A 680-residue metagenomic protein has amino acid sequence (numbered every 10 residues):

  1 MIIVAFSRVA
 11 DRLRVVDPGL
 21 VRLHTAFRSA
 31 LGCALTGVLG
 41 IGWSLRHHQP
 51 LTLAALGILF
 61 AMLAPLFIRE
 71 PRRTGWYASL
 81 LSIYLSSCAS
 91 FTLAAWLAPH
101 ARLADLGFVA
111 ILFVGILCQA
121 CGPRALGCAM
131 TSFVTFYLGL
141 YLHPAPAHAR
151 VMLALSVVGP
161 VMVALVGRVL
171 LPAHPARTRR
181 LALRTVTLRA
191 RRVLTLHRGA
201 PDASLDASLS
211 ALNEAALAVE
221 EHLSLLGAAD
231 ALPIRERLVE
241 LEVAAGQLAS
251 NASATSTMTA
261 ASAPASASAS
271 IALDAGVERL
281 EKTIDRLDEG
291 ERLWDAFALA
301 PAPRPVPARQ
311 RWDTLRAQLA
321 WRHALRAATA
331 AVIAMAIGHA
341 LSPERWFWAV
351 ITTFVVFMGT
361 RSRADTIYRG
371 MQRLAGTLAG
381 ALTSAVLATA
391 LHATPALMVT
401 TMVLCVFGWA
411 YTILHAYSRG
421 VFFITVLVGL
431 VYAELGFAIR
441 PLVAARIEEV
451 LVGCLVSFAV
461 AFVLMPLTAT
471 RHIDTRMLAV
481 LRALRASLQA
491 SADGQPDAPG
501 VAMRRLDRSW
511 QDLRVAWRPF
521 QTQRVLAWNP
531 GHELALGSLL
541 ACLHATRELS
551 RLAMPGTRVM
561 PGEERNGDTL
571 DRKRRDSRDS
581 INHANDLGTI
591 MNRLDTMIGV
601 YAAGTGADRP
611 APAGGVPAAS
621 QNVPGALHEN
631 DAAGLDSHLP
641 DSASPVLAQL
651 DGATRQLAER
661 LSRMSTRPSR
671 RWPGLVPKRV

Functional and structural regions predicted by a protein language model:
M1-Q49, F67-R69, G122, A147 (+6 more regions): Long, hydrophobic alpha-helical segments that serve as membrane-spanning/inserting helices
I2-R14, F27-R72, I83-C88, D105-L165 (+5 more regions): Pore- and pathway-forming membrane helices of multi-pass small-molecule/ion transporters and channels
V16-A26, L45-Q49, E70-L80, A98-H100 (+8 more regions): Short, amphipathic, aromatic/basic-enriched membrane-interface segments that mark the entry/exit of transmembrane
S79-I83, R369-G376, G429, T475-R482 (+1 more regions): Short amphipathic alpha-helical coupling elements at transmembrane boundaries
P160-R180, V460-R471: Transmembrane signal-anchor/signal-peptide helices with a preference for the extracytoplasmic
H339-P343, S384, A388-A393, A433 (+5 more regions): Conserved helix-loop functional segments at active or binding sites
V443, I447-V450, C454-Q521: Long, amphipathic alpha-helical stalk/connector segments used for oligomerization, subunit docking, or mechanical
R547-S550: Extended, charged coiled-coil helical stalks used as long, distance-spanning scaffolds in large assemblies
